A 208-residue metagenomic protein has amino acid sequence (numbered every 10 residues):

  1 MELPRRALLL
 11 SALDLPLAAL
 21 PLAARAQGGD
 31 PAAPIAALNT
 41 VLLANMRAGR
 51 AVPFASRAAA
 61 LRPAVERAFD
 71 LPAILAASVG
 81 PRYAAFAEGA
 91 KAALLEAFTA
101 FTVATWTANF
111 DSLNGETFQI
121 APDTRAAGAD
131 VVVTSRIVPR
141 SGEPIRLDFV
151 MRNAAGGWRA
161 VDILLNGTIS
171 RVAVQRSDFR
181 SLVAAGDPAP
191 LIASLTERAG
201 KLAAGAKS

Functional and structural regions predicted by a protein language model:
M1-P16: N-terminal secretory signal peptides and thylakoid transit peptides that target proteins across membranes
L22-A26: Sec/Tat signal peptide C-region and signal peptidase I cleavage site
D30-W106: Early exported N-terminus immediately downstream of N-terminal targeting peptides
A36, V41-N45, L95, Q119 (+3 more regions): Soluble periplasmic/extracytoplasmic beta-strand elements of cell-envelope proteins
V103-I145, L195-S208: Surface-exposed, charged secondary-structure patches
P144-A173: Short beta-strand edge/turn micro-motifs at domain boundaries
L164-S208: Low-complexity, intrinsically disordered terminal/linker segments enriched in charged and Gly/Pro repeats
